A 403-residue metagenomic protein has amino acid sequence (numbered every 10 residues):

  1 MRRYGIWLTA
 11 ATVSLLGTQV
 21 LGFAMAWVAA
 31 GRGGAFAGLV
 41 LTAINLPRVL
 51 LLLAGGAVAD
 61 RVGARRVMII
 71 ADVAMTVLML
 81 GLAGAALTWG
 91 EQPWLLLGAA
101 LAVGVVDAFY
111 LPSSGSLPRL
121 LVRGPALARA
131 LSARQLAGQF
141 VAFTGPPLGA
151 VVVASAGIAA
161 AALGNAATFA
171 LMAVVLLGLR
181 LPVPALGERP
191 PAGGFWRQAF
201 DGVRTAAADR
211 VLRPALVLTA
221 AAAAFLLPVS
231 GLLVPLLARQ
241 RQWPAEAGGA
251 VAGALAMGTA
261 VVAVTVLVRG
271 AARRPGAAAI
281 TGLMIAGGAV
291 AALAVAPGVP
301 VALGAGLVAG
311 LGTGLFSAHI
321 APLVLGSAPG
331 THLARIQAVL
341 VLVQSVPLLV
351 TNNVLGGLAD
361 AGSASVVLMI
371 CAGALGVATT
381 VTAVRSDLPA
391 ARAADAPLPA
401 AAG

Functional and structural regions predicted by a protein language model:
M1-G403: Alpha-helical transmembrane-bundle signature of multi-pass membrane transport and export proteins
